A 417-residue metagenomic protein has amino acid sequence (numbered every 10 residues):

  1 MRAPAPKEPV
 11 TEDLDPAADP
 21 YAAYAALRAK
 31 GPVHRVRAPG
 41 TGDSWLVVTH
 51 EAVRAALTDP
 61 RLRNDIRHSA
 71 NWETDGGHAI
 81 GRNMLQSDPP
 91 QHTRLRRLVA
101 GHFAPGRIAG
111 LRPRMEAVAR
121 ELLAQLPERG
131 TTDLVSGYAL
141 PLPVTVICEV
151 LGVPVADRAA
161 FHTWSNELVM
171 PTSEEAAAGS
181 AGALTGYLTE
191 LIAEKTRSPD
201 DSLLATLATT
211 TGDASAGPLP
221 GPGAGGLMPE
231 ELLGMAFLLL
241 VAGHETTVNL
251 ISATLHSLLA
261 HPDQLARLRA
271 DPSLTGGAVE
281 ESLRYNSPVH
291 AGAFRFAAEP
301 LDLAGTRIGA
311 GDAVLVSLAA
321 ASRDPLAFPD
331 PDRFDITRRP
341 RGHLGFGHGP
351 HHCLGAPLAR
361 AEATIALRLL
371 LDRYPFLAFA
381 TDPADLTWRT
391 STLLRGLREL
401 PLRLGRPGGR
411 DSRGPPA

Functional and structural regions predicted by a protein language model:
M1-A417: Cytochrome P450
